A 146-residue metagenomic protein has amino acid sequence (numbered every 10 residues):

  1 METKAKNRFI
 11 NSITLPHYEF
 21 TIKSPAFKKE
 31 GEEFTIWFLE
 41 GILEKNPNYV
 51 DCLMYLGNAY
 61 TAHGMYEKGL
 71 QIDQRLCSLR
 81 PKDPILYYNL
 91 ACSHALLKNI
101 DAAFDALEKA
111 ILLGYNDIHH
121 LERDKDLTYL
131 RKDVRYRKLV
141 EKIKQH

Functional and structural regions predicted by a protein language model:
M1-F34, Q145-H146: Long, contiguous interaction/recruitment modules in multidomain scaffold/adaptor proteins
F20-K29, T35-K98: Alpha-helical adaptor scaffolds
T21-K29, D117-K142: TPR/TPR-like alpha-solenoid helical repeat scaffolds
I36, L70, F104, R131 (+1 more regions): Conserved positions within tetratricopeptide repeat
A59-A62, L127-T128, H146: A short structural micro-motif
D101-I118, V140-H146: TPR/TPR-like (Sel1-like) alpha-helical repeat modules
